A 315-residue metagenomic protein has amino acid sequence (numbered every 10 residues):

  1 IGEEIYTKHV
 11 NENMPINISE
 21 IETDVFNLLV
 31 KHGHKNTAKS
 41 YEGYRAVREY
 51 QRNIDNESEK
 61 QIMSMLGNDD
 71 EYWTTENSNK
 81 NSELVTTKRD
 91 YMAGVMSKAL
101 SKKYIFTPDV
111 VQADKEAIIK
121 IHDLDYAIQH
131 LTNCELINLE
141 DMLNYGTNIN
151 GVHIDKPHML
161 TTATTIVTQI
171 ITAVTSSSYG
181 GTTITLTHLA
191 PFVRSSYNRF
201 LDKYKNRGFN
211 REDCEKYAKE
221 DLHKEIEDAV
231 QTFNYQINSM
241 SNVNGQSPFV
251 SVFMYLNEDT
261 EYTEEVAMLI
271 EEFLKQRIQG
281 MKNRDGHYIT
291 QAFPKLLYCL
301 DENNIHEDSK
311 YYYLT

Functional and structural regions predicted by a protein language model:
I1-N68: Charged, amphipathic alpha-helical regulatory modules used for macromolecular assembly or allosteric control
V47-Q51, E57-T315: Conserved catalytic cores of very large enzyme subunits
